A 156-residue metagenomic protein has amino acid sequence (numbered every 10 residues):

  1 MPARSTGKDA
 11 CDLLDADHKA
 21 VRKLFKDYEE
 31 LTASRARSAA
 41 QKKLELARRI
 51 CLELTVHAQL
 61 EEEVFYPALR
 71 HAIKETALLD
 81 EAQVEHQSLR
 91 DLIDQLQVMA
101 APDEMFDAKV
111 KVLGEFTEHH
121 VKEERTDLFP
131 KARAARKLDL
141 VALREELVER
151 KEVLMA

Functional and structural regions predicted by a protein language model:
M1-A156: Small-residue-biased structural context
